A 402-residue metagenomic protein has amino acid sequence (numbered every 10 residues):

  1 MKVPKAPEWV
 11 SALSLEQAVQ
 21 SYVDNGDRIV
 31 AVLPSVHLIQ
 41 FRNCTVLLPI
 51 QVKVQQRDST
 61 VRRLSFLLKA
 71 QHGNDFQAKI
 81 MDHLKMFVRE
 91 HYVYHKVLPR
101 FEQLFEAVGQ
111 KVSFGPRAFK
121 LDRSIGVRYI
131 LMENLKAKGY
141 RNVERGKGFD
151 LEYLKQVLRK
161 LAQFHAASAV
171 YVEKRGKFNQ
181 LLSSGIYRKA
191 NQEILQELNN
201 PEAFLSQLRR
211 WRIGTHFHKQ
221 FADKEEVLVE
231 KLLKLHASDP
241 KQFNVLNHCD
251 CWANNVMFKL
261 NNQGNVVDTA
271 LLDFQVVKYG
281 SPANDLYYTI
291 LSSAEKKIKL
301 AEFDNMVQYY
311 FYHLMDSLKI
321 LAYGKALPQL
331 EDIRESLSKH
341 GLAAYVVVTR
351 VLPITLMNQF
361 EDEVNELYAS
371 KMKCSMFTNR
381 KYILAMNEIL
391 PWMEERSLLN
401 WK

Functional and structural regions predicted by a protein language model:
M1-N43, K53-R63, A222, K234-A237 (+3 more regions): Regulatory N- and C-terminal appendages and interdomain linkers associated with kinase/kinase-like NTP transferase
P7-S11, Q40-L47, M86-Y94, V157 (+2 more regions): Phosphate/oxyanion-binding active-site loops and adjacent basic polyanion-contact surfaces
V36-Q40, V52-V54, H72, K120-I125 (+5 more regions): Short, flexible loop/turn elements at secondary-structure junctions
T45-R57, L228-P282: Active-site acidic catalytic loop and adjacent metal/ATP-binding pocket of ATP-dependent phosphoryl transfer enzymes
V46-L48, K53-E197, P282-A283: Conserved ATP-binding subdomain of kinase catalytic cores across diverse folds
R89, E152, Q156-R159, Q242 (+7 more regions): Generic recognition of stable, solvent-exposed alpha-helical segments in well-folded globular domains
Y92, K96, V276-I320, A344-L367: Active-site activation/catalytic loop segments of kinase-like enzymes and analogous catalytic loops in related
G139-H248, M257-Q263, L367-K402: ATP-dependent phospho-/nucleotidyl transfer catalytic cores
